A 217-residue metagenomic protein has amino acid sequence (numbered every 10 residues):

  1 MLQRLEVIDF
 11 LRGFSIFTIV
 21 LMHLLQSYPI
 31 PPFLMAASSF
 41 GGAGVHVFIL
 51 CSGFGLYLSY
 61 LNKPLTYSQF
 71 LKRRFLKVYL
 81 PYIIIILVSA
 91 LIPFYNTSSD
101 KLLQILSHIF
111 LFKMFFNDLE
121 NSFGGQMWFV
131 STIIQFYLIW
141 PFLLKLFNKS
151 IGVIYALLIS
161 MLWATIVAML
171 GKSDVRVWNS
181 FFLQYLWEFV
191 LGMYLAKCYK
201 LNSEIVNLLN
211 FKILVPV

Functional and structural regions predicted by a protein language model:
M1-F14, K149-G152: N-terminal membrane topogenic signal
I8-T18, S38, V45, Y82-I85 (+2 more regions): Hydrophobic alpha-helical transmembrane segments of polytopic
L11, T18-L21, V47-I49, F136-L138 (+1 more regions): Hydrophobic residues within membrane-embedded alpha-helical segments of Major Facilitator Superfamily
F17-L24, L111-F116, L158-K172, L214-V217: Aromatic-anchored segments of alpha-helical transmembrane domains
F33-V45, D118-T132, L170-L191, V217: Interfacial loop-to-helix transition and helix-capping segments at the boundaries of transmembrane helices
S39-I49, L58-P93, S99-F112, I134-F136 (+3 more regions): Transmembrane alpha-helical segments and their boundary/interface "anchor" motifs in multi-pass integral membrane
L56-P64, I92-Y95, F142-K149, L170 (+1 more regions): Structural signal for the C-terminal ends of transmembrane alpha-helices and the immediately following loop
I134-M161, A196-L214: Solvent-exposed interhelical
